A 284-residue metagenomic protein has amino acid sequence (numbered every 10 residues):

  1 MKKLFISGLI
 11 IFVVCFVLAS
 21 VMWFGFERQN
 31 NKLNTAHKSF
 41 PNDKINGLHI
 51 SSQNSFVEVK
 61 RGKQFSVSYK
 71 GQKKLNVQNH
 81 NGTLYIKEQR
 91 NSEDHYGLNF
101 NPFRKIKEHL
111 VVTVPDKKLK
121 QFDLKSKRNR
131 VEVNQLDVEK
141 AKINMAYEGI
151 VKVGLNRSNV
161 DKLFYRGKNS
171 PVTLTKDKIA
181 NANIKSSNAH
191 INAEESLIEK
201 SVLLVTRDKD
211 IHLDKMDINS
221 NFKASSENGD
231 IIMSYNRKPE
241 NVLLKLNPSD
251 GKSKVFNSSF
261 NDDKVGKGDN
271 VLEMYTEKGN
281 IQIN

Functional and structural regions predicted by a protein language model:
M1-L4: Positively charged n-region of N-terminal signal peptides that target proteins for export
I6-W23: Hydrophobic membrane-insertion alpha-helices, especially the h-region of bacterial N-terminal signal peptides
G8, V14, N99-P102, S258-K264: Acidic/polar low-complexity surface segments
F26-N91, K105-K125, R130-N144, V151-G154 (+1 more regions): Short linear S-[DN]-x-LW-Φ motif typified by the pepsin-like aspartic protease active-site region
G62, H80, K117, L136 (+5 more regions): Hydrophobic loop/turn residues within beta-sheet-rich immunoglobulin-like superfamily modules
D94-I106: An anionic, turn-rich surface loop/hairpin at beta-sheet edges that serves as a generic interaction/coordination patch
E132-S187: A charged, solvent-exposed segment within the mature domains of Sec-exported extracytoplasmic proteins
K162-L163, V172-N284: Short, surface-exposed interaction patches in beta-rich subdomains that mediate adhesion/assembly near membranes
